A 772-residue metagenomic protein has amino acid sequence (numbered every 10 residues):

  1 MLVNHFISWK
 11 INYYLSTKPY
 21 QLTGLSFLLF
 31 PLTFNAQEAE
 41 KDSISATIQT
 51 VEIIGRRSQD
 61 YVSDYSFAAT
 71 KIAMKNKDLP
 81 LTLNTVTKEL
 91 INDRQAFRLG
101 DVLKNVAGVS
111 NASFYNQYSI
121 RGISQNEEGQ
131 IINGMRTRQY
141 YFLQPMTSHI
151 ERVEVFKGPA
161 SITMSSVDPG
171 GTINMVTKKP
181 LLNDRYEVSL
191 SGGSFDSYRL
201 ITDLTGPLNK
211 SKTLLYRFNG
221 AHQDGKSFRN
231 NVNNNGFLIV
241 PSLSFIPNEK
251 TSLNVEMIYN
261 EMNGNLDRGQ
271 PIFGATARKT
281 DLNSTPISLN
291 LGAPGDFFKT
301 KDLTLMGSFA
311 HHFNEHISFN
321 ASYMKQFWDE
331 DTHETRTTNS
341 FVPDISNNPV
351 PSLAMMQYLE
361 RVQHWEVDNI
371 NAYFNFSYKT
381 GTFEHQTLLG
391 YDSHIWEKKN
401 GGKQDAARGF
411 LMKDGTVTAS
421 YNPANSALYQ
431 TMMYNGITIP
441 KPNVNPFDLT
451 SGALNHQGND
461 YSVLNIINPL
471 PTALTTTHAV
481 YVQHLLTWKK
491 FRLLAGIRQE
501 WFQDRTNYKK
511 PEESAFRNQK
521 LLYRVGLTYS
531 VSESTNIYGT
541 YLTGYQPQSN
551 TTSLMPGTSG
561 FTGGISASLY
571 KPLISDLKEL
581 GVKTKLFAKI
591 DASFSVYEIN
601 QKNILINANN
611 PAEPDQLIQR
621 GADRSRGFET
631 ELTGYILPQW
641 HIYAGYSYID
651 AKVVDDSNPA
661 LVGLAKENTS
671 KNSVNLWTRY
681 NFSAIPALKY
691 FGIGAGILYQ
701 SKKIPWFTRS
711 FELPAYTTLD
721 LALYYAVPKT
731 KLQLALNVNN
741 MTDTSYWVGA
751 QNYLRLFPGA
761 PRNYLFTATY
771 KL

Functional and structural regions predicted by a protein language model:
Y61-S63, F67-K75, P80-L83, G100-R136 (+1 more regions): Extracytoplasmic beta-strand/coil segments of soluble accessory domains associated with Gram-negative outer-membrane
A107, M135-P159, M175-K178: Short acidic/polar hinge/loop motifs at secondary-structure boundaries that mediate gating or recognition
H149-E151, I162-I239, P247-T251, L303: Outer-membrane beta-barrel translocator/receptor signature
Q223, S227, V240, S244-H312 (+3 more regions): Acidic/polar loop-and-plug regions of large Gram-negative outer-membrane beta-barrel proteins
I246-N248, W365, E384-W396, G401-K403 (+3 more regions): Structural signature of Gram-negative outer-membrane beta-barrels, strongest in the C-terminal barrel of TonB-dependent
H312, S318-M324, W328-E334, K571-Y635 (+3 more regions): Membrane-embedded beta-barrel scaffold of Gram-negative outer-membrane proteins
L359, Q363, N375, Q386-T387 (+3 more regions): Conserved C-terminal beta-signal and adjacent last beta-strands/turns of outer-membrane beta-barrel proteins
E598-N600, Q619-W706, T769-K771: Gram-negative outer-membrane beta-barrel transporters
